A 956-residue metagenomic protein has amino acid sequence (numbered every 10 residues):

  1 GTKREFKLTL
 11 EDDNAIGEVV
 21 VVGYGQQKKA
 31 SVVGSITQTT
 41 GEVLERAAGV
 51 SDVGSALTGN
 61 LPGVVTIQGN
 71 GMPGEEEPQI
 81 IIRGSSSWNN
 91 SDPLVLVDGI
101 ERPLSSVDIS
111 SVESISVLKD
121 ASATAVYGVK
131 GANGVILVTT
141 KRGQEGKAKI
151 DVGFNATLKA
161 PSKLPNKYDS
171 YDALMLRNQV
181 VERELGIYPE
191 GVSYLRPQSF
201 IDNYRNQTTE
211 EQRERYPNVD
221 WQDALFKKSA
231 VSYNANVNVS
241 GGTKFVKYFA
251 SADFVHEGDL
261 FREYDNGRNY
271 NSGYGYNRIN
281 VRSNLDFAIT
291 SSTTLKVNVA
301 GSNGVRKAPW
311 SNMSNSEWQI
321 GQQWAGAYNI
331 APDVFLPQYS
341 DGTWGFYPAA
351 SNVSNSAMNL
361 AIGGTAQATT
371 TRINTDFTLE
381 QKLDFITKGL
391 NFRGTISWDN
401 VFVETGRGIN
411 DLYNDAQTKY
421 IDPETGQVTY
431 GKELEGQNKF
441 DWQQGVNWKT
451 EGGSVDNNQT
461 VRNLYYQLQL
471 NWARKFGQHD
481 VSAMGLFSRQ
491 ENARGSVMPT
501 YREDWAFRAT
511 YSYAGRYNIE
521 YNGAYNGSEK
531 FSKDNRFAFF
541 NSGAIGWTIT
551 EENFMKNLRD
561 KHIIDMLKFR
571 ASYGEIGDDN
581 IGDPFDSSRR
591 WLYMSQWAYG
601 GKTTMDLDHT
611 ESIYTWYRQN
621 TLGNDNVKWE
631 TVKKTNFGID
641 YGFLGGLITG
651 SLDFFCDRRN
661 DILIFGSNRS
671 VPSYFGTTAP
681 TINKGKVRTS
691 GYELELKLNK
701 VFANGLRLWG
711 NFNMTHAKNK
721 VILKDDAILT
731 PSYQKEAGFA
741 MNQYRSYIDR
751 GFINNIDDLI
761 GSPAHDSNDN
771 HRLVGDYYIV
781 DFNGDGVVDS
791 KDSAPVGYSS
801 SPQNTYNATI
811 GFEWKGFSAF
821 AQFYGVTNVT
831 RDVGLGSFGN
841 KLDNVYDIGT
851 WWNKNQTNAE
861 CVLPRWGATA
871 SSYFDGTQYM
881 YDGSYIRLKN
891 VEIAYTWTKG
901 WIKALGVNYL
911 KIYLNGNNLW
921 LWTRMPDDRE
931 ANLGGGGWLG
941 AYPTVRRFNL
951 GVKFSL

Functional and structural regions predicted by a protein language model:
G1-V281, L295, G934: Short, small/polar-rich motifs associated with maturation and membrane association, primarily at protein termini
V97, S199-S240, F249-S251, Q338-L383 (+10 more regions): Outer-membrane beta-barrel transmembrane strand signature
G143-A148, K244-F245, L260, S292 (+13 more regions): Short loop/turn motifs that connect adjacent beta-strands in outer-membrane beta-barrel proteins
D151-R213, S311-N312, E317-Q319, D583-R590 (+2 more regions): Conserved small-residue
P161-P165, R213-D253, E257-F261, S272-S354 (+8 more regions): Flexible loop and strand-edge segments within Gram-negative outer membrane beta-barrel domains
P189, S193, Q338, S354 (+4 more regions): Extracytoplasmic gating/loop element in the C-terminal half of outer-membrane beta-barrel translocons and assembly
M555-T631, L647-V687: Solvent-exposed loop/turn elements at secondary-structure boundaries
T681-T689, S732-L759, T850, Q856 (+3 more regions): C-terminal beta-signal and terminal closure region of outer-membrane beta-barrel proteins
